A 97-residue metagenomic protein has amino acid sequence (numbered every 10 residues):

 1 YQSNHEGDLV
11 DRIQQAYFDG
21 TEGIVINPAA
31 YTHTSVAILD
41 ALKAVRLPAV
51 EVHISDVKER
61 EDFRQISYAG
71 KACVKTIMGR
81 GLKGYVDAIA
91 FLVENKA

Functional and structural regions predicted by a protein language model:
Y1, V25, V50-V52, K75-I77: Hydrophobic/aromatic beta-strand patches that form the interior of the parallel beta-sheet core in alpha/beta enzyme
N4-R46: N-terminal small/polar loop signature for handling phosphorylated ligands or for N-terminal nucleophile
D11-I13, D62-Q65: Short secondary-structure transition/capping segments
N27, H33, V74, K83-A88: Short, electropositive, low-hydrophobicity segments enriched in small/polar residues
S35-A37, R60-F63: Short, conserved acidic/polar surface loops in the N-terminal third of protein domains
A44-R60: Short, acidic/small-residue loops that bind anionic groups at enzyme active sites
R64-L82: Short beta-strand elements at the ligand-binding edges of bilobed clamshell
M78-A97: A charged, well-structured terminal subsegment
